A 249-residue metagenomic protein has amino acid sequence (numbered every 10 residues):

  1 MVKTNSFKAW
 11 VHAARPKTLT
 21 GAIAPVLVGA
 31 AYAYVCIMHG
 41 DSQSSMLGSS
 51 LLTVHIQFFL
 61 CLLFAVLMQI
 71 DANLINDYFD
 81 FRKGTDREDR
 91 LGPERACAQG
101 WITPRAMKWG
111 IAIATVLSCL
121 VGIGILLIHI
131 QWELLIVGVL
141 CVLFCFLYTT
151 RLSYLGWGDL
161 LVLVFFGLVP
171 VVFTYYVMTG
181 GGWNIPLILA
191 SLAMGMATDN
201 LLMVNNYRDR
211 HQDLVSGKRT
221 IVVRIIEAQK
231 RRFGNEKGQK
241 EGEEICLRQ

Functional and structural regions predicted by a protein language model:
M1-I56, L60, L155-G158: Topogenic membrane-insertion module of multi-pass membrane proteins
P25-G29, L161-Y175, M194, V222-E227: Small-residue-rich segments of transmembrane alpha-helices in multi-pass membrane proteins, especially helix faces
V28, Y32, C36, D71-I75 (+2 more regions): Alpha-helical membrane-inserting segments
S45-N76, I136-F146, W183-V204: Membrane-embedded alpha-helical segments that form the functional core of polytopic membrane enzymes, especially those
L67-L91, N200-V222: Acidic (Asp/Glu-rich) catalytic motifs at the cytosolic membrane interface
E88-H129, K218-K237, E241-Q249: Multi-pass membrane catalytic core of lipid/isoprenoid biosynthesis enzymes
E94-I185: Intramembrane alpha-helical segments
T179-G234, C246-L247: Aromatic-anchored, glycine/proline-accented short structural segments that stabilize local strand-turns or short
